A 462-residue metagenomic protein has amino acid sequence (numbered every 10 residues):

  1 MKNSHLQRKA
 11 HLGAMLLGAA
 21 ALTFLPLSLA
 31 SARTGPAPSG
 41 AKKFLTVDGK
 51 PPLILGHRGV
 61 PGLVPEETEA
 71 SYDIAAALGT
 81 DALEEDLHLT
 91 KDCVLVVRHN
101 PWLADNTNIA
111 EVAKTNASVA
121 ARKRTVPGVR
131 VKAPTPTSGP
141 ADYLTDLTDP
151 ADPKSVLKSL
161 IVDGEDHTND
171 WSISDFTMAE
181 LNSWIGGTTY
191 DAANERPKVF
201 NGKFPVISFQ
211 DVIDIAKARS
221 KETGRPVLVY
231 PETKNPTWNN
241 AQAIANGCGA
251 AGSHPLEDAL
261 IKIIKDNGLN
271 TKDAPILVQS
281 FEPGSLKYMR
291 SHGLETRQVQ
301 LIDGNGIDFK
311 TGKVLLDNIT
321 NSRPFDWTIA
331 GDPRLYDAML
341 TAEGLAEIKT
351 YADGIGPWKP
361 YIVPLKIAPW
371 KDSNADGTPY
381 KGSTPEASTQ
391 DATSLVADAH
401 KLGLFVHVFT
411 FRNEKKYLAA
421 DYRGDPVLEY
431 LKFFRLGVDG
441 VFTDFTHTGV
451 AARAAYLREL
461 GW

Functional and structural regions predicted by a protein language model:
K2-N3, G13-M15, P26-W462: Phosphate-group recognition and catalysis centered on beta-loop-alpha active-site segments
R8-A20: Sec-dependent N-terminal signal peptides
A21-L25: Residue-level signal for alpha-helical transmembrane segments in multi-pass membrane proteins
